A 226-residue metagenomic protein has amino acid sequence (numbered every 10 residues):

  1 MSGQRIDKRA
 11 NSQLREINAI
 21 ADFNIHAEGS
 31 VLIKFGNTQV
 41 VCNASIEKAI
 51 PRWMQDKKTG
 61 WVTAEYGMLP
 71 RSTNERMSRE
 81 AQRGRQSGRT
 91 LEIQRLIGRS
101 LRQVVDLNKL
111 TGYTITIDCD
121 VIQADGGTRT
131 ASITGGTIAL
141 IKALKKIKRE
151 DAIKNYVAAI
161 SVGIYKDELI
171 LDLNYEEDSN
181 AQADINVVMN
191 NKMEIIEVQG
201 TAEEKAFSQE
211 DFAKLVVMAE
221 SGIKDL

Functional and structural regions predicted by a protein language model:
M1-A27, V31: Short, Gly/Pro- and small/polar-rich lid/capping loops
N18-I20, L32-K34, V41-N43, T63-E65 (+5 more regions): Structured core elements
F23, V31-L110, I195-K214: Glycine-rich, flexible beta-strand/loop modules in the N-terminal catalytic cores of phosphate-handling
C42, I97, L101, S132-A143: Buried hydrophobic packing segments
Q82-Q86, C119-T128: A short glycine/serine-rich beta->alpha loop
S87-E92, G126-T134: Short, conserved micro-motifs enriched in small and acidic residues
G98, N108-A124: Glycine- and acidic-rich phosphate- and metal-coordinating loops
K109, G127-A131, I141-A143, E150-L226: A structural signal for small-residue-enriched, beta-sheet-centric alpha/beta enzyme cores and oligomeric scaffold folds
